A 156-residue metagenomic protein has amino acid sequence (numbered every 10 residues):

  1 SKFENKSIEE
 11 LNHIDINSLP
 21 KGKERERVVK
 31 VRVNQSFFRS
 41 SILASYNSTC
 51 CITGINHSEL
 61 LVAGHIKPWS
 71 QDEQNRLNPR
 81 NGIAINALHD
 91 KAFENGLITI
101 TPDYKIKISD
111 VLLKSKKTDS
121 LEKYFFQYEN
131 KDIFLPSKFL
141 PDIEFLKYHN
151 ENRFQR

Functional and structural regions predicted by a protein language model:
S1-S40, A44, S48-A63: A short mid-domain helix/strand-loop element embedded in enzyme catalytic domains that forms or borders the active-site
G22-K23, R27, V33, F37 (+3 more regions): A detector for short metal-coordination/catalytic motifs
